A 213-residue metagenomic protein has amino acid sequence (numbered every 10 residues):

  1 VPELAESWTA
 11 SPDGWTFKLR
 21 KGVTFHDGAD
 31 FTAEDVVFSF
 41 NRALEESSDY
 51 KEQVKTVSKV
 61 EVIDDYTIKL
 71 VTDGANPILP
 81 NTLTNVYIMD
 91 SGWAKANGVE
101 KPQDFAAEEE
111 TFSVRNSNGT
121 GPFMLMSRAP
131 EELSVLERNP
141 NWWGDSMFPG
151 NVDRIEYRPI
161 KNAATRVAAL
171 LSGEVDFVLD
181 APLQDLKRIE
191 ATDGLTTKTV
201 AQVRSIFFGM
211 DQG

Functional and structural regions predicted by a protein language model:
V1-D13, N41, N118: N-terminal lobe/hinge region of extracytoplasmic solute-binding protein
V1-L4, A29, L79-S91, T120 (+1 more regions): A structural "hinge/loop" feature
P2-E6, Q53-V57, T120-P122: Short structured motifs
A5, T9, T84, M147-F148 (+1 more regions): Short capping/connector residues at structural and topological boundaries
T9, K18, E52-P102: Surface-exposed binding/hinge segments that line and control ligand-binding clefts or catalytic entry sites
D13-T16, R20-K51, K59-V62, V114 (+1 more regions): Extracytoplasmic/periplasmic ligand-capture domains
G92-A96, E110, R138-N139, S146: Extracytoplasmic/periplasmic substrate-binding proteins
A106-N116: Short aromatic-glycine motifs in intrinsically disordered, low-complexity regions
